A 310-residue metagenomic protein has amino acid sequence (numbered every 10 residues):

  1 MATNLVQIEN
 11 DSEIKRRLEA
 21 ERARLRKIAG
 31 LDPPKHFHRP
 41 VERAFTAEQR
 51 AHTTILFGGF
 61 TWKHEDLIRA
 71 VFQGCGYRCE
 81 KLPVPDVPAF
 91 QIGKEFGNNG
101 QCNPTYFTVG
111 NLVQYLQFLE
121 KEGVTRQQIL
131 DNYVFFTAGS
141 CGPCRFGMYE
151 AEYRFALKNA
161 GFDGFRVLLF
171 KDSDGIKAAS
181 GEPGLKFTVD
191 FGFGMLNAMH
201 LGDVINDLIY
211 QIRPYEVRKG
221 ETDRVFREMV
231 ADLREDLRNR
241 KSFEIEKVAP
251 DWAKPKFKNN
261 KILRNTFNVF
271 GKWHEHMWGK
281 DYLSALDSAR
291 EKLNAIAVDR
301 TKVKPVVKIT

Functional and structural regions predicted by a protein language model:
M1-T310: An N-terminal assembly and electron-transfer interface module characteristic of large anaerobic redox and radical
